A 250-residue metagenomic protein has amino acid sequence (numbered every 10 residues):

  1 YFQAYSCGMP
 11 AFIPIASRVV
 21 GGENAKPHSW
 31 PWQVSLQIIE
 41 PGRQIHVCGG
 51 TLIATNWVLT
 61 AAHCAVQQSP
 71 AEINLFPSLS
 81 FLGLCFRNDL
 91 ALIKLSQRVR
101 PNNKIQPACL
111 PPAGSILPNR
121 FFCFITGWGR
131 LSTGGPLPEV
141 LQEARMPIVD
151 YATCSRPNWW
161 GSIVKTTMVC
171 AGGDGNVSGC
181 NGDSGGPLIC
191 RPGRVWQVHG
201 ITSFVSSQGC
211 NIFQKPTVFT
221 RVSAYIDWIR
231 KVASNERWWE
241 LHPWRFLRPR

Functional and structural regions predicted by a protein language model:
Y1-R250: Extracellular "complement/coagulation-type" protease architecture
